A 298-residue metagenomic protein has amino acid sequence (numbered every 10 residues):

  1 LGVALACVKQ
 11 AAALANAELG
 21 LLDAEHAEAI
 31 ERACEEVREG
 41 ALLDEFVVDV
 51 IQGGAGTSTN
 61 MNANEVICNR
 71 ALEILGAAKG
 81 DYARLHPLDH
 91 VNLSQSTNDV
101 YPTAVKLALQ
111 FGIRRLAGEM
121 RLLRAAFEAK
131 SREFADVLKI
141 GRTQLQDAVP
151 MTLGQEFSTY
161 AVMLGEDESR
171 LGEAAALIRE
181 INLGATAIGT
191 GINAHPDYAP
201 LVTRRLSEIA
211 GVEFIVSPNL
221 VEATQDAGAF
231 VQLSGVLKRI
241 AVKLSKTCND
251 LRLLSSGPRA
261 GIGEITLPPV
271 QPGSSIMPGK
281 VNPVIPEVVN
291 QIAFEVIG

Functional and structural regions predicted by a protein language model:
L1-G298: Conserved, well-structured ligand/cofactor-binding cores
